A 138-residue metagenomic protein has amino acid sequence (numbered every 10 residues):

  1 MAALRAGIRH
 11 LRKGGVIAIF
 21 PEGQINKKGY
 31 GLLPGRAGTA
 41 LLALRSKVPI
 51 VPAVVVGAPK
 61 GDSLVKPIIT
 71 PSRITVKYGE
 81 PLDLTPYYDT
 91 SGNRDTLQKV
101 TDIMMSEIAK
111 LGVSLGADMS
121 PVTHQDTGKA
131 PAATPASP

Functional and structural regions predicted by a protein language model:
A2-P138: Non-catalytic C-terminal accessory region of glycerolipid acyltransferases and related lyso-lipid remodeling enzymes
